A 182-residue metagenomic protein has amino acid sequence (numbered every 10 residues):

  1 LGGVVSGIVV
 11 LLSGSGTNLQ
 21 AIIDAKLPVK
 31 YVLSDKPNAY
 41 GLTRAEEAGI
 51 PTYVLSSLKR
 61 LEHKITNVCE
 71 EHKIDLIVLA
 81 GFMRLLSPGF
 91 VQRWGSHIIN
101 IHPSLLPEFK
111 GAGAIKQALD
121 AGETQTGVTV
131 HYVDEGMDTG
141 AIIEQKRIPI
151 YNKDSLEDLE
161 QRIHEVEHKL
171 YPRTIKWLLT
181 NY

Functional and structural regions predicted by a protein language model:
L1-Y182: One-carbon transfer enzymes
